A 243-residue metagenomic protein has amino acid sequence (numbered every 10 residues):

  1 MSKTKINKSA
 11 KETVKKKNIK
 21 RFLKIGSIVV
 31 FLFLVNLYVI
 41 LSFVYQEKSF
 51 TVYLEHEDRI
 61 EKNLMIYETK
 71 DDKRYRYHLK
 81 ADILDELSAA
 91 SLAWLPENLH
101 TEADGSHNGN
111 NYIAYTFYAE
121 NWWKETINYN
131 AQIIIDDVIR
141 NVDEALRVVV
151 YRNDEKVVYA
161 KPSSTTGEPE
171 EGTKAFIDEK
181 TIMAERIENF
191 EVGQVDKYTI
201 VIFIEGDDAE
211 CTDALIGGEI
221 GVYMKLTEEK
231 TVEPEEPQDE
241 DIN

Functional and structural regions predicted by a protein language model:
S2-E97, S106, E229-N243: Short, polar/proline-rich extracytoplasmic segments that appear immediately after membrane translocation
K8, L54-H56, E68-D71, L79-D85 (+6 more regions): Surface-exposed beta-strand edges and flanking loops
T13-L32, I40-L41, T126-N130, K174-I187 (+2 more regions): Feature for long, exposed domains in two main contexts
F22, F31-F33, F43, F50 (+6 more regions): Phenylalanine-focused residue identity feature
Y38, Y45, Y53, Y67 (+7 more regions): Sequence-level detector for tyrosine residue identity
I66, E144-V148, I200: Generic structural motif
L99-I127, K180-N243: C-terminal, structured domain-capping segment
S106-V195: Non-cytosolic head/periplasmic domains of membrane-anchored proteins
